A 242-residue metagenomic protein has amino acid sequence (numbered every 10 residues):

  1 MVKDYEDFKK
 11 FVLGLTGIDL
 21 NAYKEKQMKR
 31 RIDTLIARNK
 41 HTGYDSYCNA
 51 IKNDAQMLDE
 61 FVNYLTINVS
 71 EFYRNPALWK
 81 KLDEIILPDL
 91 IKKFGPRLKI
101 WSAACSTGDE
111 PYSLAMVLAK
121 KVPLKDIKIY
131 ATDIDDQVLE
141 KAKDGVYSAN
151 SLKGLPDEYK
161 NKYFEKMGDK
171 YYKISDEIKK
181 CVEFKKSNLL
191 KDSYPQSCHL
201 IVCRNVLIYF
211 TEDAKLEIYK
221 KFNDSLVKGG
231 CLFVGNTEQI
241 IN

Functional and structural regions predicted by a protein language model:
V2-W101, Y219, G235: Conserved AdoMet
L82, I201, L226: Residue-level signal for inorganic ion chemistry
G95-E110, I127-Y130: Conserved class I S-adenosyl-L-methionine
T107-L124: Conserved SAM-binding loop of SAM-dependent methyltransferases across substrates and taxa, primarily the Class I
D126-V202, V206-A214, I240: Extended basic-aromatic, gly/pro-enriched interface segments that bind polyanionic ligands
L216-K228: A short glycine-rich, Lys/Arg-flanked "PGG" loop and its adjoining helix->strand segment in the class I
K228-N236: Conserved beta-strand signature within the Rossmann-like core of class I S-adenosyl-L-methionine
